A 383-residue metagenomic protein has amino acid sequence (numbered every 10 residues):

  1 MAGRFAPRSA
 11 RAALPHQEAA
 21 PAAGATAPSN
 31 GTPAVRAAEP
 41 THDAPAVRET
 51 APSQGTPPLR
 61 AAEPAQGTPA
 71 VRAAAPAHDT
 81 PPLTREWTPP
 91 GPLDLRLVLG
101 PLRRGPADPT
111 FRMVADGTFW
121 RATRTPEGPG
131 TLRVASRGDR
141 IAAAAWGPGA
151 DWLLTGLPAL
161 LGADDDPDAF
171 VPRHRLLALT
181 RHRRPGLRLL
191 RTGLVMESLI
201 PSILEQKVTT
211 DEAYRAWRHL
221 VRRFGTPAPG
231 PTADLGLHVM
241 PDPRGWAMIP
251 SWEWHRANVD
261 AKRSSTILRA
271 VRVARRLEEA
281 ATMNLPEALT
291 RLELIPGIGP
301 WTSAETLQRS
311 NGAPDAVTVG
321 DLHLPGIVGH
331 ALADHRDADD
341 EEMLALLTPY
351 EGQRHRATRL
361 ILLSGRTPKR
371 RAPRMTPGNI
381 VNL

Functional and structural regions predicted by a protein language model:
M1-R36, R72-L383: HhH-family (HhH-GPD) DNA N-glycosylase catalytic core used in base-excision repair
A25-A27, G31-E39, D43, E49-A51 (+3 more regions): Acidic, glycine-centered low-complexity repeats within long intrinsically disordered regions
